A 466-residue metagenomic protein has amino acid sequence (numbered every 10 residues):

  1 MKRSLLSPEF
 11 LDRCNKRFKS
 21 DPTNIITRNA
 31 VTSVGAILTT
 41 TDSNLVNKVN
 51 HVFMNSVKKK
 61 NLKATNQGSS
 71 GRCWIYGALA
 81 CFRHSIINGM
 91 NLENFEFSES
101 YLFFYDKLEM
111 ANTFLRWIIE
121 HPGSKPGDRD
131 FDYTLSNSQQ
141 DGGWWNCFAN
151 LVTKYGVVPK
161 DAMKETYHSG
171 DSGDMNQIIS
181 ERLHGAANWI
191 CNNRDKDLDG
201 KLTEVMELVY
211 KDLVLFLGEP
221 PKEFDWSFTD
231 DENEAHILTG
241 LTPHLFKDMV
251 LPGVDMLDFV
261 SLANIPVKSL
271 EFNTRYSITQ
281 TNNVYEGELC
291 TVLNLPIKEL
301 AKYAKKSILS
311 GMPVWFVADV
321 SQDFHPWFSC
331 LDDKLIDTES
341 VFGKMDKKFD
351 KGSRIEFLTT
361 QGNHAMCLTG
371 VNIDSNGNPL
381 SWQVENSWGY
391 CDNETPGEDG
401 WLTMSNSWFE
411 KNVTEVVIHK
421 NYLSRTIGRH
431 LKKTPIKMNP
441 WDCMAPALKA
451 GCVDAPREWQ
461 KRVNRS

Functional and structural regions predicted by a protein language model:
K2-L62: N-terminal regions that are enriched for targeting/export leaders and immediately downstream pro/stem segments
R3, K58-G89, E93-I119: Cross-family signature of deubiquitinases and ubiquitin-like deconjugating cysteine proteases
N61-S69, T134-Q139, E288-L293: Second-shell loop/turn segments in exported
G68-F82, Q139-N150, H364: Active-site nucleophilic cysteine motif
Y76, H84-G89, L151-V158, S307: Structured segments of extracytoplasmic/periplasmic soluble domains in secreted or envelope-associated proteins
A80, L108-M110, P159, S321-D323 (+1 more regions): Solvent-exposed loop/turn segments at secondary-structure junctions within structured extracellular/periplasmic domains
F95-H236, G240: Papain-like cysteine protease catalytic cores
D197-S466: Active-site signature of cysteine proteases
